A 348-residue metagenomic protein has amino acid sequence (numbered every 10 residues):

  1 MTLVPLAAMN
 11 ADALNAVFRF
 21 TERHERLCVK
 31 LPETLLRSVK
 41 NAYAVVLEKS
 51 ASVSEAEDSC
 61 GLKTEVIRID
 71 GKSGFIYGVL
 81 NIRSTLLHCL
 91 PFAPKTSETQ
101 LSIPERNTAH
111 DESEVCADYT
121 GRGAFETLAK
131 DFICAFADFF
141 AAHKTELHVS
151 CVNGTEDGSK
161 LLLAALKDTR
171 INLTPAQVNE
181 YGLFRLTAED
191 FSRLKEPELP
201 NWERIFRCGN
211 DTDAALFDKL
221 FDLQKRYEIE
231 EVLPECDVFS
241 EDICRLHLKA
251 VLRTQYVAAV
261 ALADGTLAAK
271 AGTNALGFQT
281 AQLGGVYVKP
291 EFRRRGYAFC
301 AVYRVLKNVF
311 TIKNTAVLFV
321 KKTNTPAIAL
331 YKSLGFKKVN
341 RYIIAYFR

Functional and structural regions predicted by a protein language model:
M1-L31, D190-V238: Short amphipathic alpha-helix that is part of the acyltransferase structural core
T34-I67, K249-A259: A short helix-loop-beta-strand connector motif used in the catalytic cores of GNAT acetyltransferases and, in some
K63-I82, T266-N274, Q282, Y287: Conserved beta-strand in the GNAT
R83-S84, P91-N201, A345: Acyl-donor-binding surface of acyltransferase catalytic domains
S84-C89, A275-Q282, R293: A conserved beta-turn-beta hairpin within the catalytic core of GNAT-like acetyltransferases that forms part
F125-F139, V288, R294-V309, A329 (+1 more regions): Conserved acetyl-CoA-binding loop-helix of GNAT-fold acetyltransferases
N153-S159, L318-I328, A345-R348: Conserved beta-strand-loop-alpha-helix junction that forms the acyl-donor binding cleft
F239-E241, L246-V257, L262-D264, A269-V286: A conserved beta-strand-loop-helix scaffold within acyl/acetyltransferase catalytic domains
